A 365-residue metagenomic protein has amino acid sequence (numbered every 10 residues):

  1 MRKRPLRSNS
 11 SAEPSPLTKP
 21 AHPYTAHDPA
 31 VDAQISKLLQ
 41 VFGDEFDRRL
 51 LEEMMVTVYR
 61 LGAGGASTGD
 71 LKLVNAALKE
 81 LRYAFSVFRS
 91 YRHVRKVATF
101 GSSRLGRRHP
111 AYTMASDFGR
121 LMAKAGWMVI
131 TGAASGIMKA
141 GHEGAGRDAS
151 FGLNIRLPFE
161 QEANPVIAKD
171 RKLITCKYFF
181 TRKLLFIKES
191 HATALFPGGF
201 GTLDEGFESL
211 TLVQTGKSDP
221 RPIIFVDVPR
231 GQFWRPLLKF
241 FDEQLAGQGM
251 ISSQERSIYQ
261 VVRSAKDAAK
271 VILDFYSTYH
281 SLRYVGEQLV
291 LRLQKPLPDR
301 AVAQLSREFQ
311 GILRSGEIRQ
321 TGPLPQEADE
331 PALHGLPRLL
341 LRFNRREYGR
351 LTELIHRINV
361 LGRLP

Functional and structural regions predicted by a protein language model:
R2-I155, A332-P337, L351, R357-L364: Glycine-rich beta-alpha loop segments
L17-K19, Y24, D28, V290-P296 (+1 more regions): N-terminal accessory interaction module
H93, Y112, V261-G286, D299-R307: PLP-dependent amino-acid enzyme catalytic core
A115, G136-P197: Acidic/glycine-enriched connector segments
L121, G126, F151-Q161, F196 (+2 more regions): Short, acidic/small-residue loops that bind anionic groups at enzyme active sites
K172-T181, S257-A268: Short acidic-hydrophobic, aromatic-tinged amphipathic segments that line or gate anion-handling sites
T175-V226, H280: Active-site/ligand-binding-proximal alpha/beta "capping" segment
L184-L195, Q244-R263: Conserved thiamine diphosphate
